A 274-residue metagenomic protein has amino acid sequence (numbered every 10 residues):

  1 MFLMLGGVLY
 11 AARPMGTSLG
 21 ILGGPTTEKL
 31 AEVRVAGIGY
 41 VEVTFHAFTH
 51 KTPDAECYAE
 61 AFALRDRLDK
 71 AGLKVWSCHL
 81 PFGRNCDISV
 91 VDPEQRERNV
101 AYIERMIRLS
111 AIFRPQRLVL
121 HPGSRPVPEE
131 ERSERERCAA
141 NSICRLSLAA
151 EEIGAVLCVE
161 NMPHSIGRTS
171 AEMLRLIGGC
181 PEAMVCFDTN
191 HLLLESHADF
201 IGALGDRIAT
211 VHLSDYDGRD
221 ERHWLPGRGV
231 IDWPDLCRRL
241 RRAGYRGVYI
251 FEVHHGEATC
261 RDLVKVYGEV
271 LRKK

Functional and structural regions predicted by a protein language model:
M1-A111, E269-K274: N-terminal pre-domain/capping segments
F2-G16, G23-G39, D69, C144 (+2 more regions): Histidine-acidic metal/acid-base catalytic patches
T27-K29, R67-K70, R84-M184: Active-site acidic/histidine proton-transfer and metal-coordination neighborhood in alpha/beta enzyme cores
G39-Y40, K74, Q116, V156 (+1 more regions): Residue-level detector of anion-binding/catalytic polar loops
H46, G83, G123, Y216 (+1 more regions): Flexible loop residues that form catalytic and substrate-binding hotspots at small-molecule/glycan-binding clefts
A47-D54, R125, M162-S165, N190-L192 (+1 more regions): Short histidine/acidic/glycine/proline-rich micro-motifs that form metal- and phosphate-coordinating active-site loops
F48-T52, R84-V90, P126-E131, L194-E195 (+1 more regions): A short acidic, helix-capping loop that chelates divalent metal ions and anchors anionic groups
